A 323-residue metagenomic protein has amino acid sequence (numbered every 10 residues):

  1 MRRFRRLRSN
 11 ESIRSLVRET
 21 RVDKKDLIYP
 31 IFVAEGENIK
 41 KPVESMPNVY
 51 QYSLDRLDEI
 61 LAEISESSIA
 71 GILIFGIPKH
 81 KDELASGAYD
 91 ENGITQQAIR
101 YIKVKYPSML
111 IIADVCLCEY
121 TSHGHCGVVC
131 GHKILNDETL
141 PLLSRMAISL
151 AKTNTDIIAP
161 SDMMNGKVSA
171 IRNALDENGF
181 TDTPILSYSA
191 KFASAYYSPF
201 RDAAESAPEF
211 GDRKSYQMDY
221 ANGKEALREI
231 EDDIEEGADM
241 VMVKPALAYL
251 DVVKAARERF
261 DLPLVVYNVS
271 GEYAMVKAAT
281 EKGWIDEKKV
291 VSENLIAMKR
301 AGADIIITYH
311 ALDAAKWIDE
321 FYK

Functional and structural regions predicted by a protein language model:
M1-R18: N-terminal amphipathic/basic leader segments beginning at the initiator methionine
N10, D23-I28, A34-K323: Alpha/beta enzyme core
